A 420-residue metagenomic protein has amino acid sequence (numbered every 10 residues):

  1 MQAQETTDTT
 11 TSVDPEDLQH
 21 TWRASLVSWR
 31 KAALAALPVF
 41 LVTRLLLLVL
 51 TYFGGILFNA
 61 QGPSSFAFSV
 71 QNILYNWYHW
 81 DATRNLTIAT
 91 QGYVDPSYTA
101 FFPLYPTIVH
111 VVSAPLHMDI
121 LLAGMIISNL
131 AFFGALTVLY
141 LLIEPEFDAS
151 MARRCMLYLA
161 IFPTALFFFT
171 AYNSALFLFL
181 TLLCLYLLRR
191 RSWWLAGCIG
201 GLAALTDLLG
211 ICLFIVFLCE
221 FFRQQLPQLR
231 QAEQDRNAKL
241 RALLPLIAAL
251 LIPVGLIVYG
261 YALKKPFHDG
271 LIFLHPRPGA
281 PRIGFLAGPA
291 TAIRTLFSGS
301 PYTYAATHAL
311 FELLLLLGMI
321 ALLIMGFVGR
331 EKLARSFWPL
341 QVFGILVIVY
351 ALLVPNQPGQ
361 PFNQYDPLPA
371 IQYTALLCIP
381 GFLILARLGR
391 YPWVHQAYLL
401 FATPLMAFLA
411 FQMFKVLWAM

Functional and structural regions predicted by a protein language model:
M1-F66, R241-A248, Y398: Start-transfer (signal-anchor) and selected internal transmembrane alpha helices of multi-pass inner/ER membrane
T43-A60, N76-W77, F214-R230, R236-G326 (+1 more regions): Membrane-lumen/periplasm interface segments of specific transmembrane helices in polyprenyl phosphate-linked
N76-M118, G288-T291: Short hydrophobic/aromatic helix or loop-helix immediately within or flanking a transmembrane segment in polytopic
H110-A114, A123-E146, I320-V328: Transmembrane-helix motifs of polytopic, lipid-linked glycan transferases
D119-A123, L139-I161, F179: Transmembrane-helix signature of polytopic, membrane-embedded enzymes that assemble or transfer cell-envelope glycans
V138, Y158-I161, L176-L195, F217 (+1 more regions): Specific aromatic-rich, kink-prone transmembrane helix
F169-L176, I371: Short acidic/glycine- and proline-prone juxtamembrane loop motifs at membrane-interface regions of multi-pass membrane
K332-P361: Transmembrane alpha-helix segments characteristic of polytopic inner-membrane glycan-assembly/cell-envelope
